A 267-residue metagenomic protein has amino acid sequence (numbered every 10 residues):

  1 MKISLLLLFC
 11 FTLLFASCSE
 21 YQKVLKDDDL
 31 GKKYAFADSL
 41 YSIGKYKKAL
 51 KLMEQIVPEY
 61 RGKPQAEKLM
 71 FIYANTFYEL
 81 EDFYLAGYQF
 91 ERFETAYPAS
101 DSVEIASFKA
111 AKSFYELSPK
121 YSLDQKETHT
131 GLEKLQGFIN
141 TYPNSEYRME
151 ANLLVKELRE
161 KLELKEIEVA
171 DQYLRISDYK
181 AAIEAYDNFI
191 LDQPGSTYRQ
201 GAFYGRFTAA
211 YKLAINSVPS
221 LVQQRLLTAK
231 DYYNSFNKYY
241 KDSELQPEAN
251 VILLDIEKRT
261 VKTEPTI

Functional and structural regions predicted by a protein language model:
M1-C18: Sec-dependent bacterial lipoprotein signal peptides
S17-I267: Acidic, polar-rich low-complexity tracts and alpha-helical solenoid repeat scaffolds
